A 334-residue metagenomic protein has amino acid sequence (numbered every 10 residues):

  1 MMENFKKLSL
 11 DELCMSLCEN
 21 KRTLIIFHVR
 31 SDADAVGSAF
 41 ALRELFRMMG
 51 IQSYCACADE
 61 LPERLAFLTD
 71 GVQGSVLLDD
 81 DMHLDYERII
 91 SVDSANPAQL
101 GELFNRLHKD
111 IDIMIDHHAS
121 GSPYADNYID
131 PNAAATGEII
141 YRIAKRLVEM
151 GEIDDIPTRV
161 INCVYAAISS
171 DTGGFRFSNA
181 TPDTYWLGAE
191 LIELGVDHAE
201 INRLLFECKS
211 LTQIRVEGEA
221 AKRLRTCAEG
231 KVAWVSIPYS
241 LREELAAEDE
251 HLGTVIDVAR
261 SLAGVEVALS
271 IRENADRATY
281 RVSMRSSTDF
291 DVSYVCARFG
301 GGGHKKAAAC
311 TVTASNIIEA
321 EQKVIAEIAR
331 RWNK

Functional and structural regions predicted by a protein language model:
M2-V29, A35-A66, D80-Y86, T172-R298 (+1 more regions): Hydrophobic helix-and-loop "lid/oligomerization" segment in the mid-to-C-terminal part of catalytic domains
I26, R30, S91, M114-I115 (+1 more regions): Generic enzyme active-site microenvironment
S38, G101-N105, A125-N127, V282 (+1 more regions): Short amphipathic alpha-helical segments
L45, N105-I113, R146, P182: A glycine- and small-aliphatic-rich helix-loop capping segment at beta-alpha/alpha-beta transitions that lines
A66-L68, G101-E102: Metal-dependent catalytic neighborhoods of phosphoester/phosphodiester hydrolases
G71-G74, D130-N132, S286: Short, hinge-like loop/turn segments at secondary-structure boundaries
Q73-D126: Active-site cofactor/cluster-binding pocket
H117-G188: Short alpha-helices
